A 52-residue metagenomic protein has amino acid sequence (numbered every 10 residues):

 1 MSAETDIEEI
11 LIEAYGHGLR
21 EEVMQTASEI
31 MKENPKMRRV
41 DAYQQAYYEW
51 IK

Functional and structural regions predicted by a protein language model:
M1-K52: C-terminal alpha-helical interaction appendages
